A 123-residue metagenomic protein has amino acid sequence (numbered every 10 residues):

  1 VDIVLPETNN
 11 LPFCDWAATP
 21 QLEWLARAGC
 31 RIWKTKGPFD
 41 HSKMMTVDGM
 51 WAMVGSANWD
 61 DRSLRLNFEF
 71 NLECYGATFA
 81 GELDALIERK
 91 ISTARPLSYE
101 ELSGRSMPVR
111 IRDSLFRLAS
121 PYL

Functional and structural regions predicted by a protein language model:
V1-L123: PLD/PLD-like phosphodiesterase catalytic module centered on the HKD motif
